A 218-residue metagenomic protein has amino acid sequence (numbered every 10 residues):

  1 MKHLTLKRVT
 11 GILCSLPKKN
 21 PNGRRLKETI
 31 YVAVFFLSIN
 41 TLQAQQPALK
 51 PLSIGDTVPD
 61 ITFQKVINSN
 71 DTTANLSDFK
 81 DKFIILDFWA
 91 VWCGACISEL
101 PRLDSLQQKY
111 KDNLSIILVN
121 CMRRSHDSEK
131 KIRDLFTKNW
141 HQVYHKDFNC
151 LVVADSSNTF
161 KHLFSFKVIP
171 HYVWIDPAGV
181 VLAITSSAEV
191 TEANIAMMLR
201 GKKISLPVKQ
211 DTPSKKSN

Functional and structural regions predicted by a protein language model:
M1-G55, I85, Q107, L114-S115 (+1 more regions): Bacterial Sec-dependent N-terminal signal peptides
K2-L4, T10-P17, V58, T62 (+1 more regions): Non-globular targeting/processing and membrane-anchoring segments
Q45-S77: N-terminal "domain-start" segment that seeds a small globular fold
A74-S98, L103, I116: Short active-site neighborhood of thiol/selenol oxidoreductases, capturing the structured segment around
K80-K82, D112, F166: Active-site acidic short loop of glycosyltransferases
S98-V143, A154-F160: Structural microenvironment flanking redox-active thiols in thiol-disulfide oxidoreductases
K146, A154-M198: Thiol/disulfide oxidoreductase modules built on the thioredoxin-like
